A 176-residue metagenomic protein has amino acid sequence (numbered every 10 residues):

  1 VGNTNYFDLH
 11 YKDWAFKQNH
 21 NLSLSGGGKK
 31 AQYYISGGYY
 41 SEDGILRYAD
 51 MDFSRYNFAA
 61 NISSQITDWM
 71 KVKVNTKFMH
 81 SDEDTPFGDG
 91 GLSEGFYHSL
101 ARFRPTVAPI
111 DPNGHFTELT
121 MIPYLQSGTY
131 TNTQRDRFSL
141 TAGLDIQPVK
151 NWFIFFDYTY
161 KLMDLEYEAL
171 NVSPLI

Functional and structural regions predicted by a protein language model:
V1-A49, Q147: Residues embedded in well-ordered regular secondary structure
V1-G2, Y40, G44-S139, F155-D157 (+1 more regions): Surface-exposed loop/interface segments of Gram-negative outer-membrane beta-barrel transport/assembly proteins
H20, K29-Y33, D68-V74, K150-F156: Outer-envelope beta-barrel architecture signal
L22-G28, A60-S64, L140-I146: Residues on the lipid-exposed face of transmembrane beta-strands in outer-membrane beta-barrel proteins
V107, P148-N151: Short secondary-structure junctions and interdomain/linker hinges
